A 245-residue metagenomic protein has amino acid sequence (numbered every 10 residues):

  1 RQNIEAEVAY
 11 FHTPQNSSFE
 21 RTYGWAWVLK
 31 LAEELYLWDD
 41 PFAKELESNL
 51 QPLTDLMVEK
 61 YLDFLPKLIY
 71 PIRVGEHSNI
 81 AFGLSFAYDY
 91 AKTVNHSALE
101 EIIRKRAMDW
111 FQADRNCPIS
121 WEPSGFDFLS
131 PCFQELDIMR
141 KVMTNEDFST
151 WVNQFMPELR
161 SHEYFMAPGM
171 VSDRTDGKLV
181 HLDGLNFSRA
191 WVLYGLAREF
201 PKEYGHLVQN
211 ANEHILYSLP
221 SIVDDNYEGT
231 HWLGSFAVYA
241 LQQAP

Functional and structural regions predicted by a protein language model:
R1-A91: Extended ligand-binding groove/face enriched in aromatic
R1-N3, P41-F64, H96-D114, D147-S161 (+1 more regions): Extended, well-ordered alpha-helical scaffold segments
A9-W25, K67-I80, C117-C132, V171-N186 (+1 more regions): Solvent-exposed loop and edge beta-strand segments that line ligand/cofactor-binding and catalytic clefts
A26-F42, G83-N95, Q134-N145, F187-P201 (+1 more regions): Well-ordered alpha-helical scaffold segments within catalytic/enzyme domains
Q51-T54, V58, A167-K178, V192-A197 (+1 more regions): Short, local alpha-helical segments
M57-E135: Loop-centered beta-sheet repeat module
K141-V180, R189: A beta-strand-loop signature enriched in Asp, Gly, Thr, and Trp that corresponds to the sialidase/neuraminidase Asp-box
G177-D183, G195-P245: CBM-like carbohydrate-recognition segments
